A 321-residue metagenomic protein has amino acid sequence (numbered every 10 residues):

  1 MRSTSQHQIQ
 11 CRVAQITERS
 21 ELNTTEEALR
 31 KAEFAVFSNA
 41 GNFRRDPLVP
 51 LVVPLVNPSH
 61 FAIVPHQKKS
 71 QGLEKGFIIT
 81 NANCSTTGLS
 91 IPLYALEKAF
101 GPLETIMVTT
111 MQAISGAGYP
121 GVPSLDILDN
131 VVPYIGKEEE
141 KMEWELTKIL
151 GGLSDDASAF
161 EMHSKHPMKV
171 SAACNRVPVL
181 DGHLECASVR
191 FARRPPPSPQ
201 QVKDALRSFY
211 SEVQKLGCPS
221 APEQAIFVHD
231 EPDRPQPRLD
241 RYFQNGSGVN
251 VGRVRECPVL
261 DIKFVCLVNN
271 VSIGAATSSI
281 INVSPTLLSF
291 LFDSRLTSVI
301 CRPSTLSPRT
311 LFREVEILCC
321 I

Functional and structural regions predicted by a protein language model:
M1-I135, K165-K169, R193, Q214-C218 (+9 more regions): N-terminal Rossmann-like NAD(P) cofactor-binding subdomain of oxidoreductases, focused on the glycine-rich
P50, S188, K263-V265: Ordered hydrophobic segments in well-structured contexts
K75-G76, G182-C186, D261-K263: Short, solvent-exposed beta-strand edge segments and adjacent coil->beta transition regions
N130-G246: Contiguous C-terminal substrate-recognition/catalytic subdomains in enzyme active sites
